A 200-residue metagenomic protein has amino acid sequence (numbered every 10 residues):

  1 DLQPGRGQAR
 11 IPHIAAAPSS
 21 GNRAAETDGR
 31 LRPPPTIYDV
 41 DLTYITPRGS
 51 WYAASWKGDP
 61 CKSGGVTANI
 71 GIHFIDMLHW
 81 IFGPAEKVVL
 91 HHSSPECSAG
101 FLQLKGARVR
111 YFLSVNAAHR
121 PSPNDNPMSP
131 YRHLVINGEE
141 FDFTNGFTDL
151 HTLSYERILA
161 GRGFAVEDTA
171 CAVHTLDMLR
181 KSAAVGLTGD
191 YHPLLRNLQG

Functional and structural regions predicted by a protein language model:
D1-S50: A contiguous active-site-proximal alpha/beta segment in oxidoreductase catalytic domains
Q8, E156-G200: C-terminal helix-rich "cap/oligomerization" subdomain common to oxidoreductases
S19-S20, N145, F164: Residue-level signal for the nucleotide or nucleotide-sugar donor/cofactor binding architecture
G21-A25, F74-I75, H151, L176: A general structural signal for well-ordered alpha-helical segments in protein cores
S50-H119, E167-H174, L195-L198: Rossmann-like dinucleotide-binding domain that binds NAD(P)(H)
H73-M77, P130, L150-S154: Hydrophobic alpha-helical segments typical of transmembrane helices and their membrane-interface/capping positions
S98-D149: C-terminal substrate-binding/catalytic lobe of Rossmann-fold NAD(P)-dependent oxidoreductases
R132-G138, H151-A160, C171: An anion-binding loop in the catalytic cleft
